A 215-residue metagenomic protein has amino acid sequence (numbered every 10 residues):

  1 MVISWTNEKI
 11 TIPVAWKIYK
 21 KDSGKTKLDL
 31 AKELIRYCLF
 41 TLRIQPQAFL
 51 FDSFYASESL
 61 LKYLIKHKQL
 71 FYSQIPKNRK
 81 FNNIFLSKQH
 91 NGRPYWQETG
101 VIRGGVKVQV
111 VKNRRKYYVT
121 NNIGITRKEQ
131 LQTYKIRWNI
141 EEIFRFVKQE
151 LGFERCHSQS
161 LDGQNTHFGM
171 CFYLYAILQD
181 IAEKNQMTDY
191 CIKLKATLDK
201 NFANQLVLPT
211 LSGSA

Functional and structural regions predicted by a protein language model:
M1-T11, K68: Active-site-proximal, Lys/Arg-enriched surface segment that forms a nucleic-acid-binding/basic interface patch
I3, A48-F54, F71, Y118 (+2 more regions): Short, conserved catalytic/metal-binding motifs centered on acidic residues
E8, Y55-S57, K77-K80, G124-I125 (+1 more regions): Short, solvent-exposed loop/turn segments at secondary-structure junctions
W16-R114, N185, Y190-L194, L198: An internal, acidic/charged active-site-proximal segment that coordinates divalent cations and/or engages
I102-T133: Long, acidic, intrinsically disordered low-complexity segments
T126-S158: Short amphipathic alpha-helical "interface-anchor" segments enriched in bulky aromatics
F153-L206: Basic, amphipathic alpha-helical segments enriched in Lys/Arg and hydrophobic/aromatic residues
T210-A215: Long, charge-rich low-complexity segments
